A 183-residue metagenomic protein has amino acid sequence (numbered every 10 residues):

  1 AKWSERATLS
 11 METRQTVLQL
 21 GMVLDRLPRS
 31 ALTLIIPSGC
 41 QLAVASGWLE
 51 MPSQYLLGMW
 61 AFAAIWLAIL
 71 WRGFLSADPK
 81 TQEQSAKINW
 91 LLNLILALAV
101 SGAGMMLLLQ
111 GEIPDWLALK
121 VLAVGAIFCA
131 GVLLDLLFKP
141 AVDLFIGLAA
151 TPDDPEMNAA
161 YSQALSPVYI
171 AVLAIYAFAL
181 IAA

Functional and structural regions predicted by a protein language model:
A1-A183: Polytopic transmembrane helical bundles with strong interfacial aromatic enrichment
